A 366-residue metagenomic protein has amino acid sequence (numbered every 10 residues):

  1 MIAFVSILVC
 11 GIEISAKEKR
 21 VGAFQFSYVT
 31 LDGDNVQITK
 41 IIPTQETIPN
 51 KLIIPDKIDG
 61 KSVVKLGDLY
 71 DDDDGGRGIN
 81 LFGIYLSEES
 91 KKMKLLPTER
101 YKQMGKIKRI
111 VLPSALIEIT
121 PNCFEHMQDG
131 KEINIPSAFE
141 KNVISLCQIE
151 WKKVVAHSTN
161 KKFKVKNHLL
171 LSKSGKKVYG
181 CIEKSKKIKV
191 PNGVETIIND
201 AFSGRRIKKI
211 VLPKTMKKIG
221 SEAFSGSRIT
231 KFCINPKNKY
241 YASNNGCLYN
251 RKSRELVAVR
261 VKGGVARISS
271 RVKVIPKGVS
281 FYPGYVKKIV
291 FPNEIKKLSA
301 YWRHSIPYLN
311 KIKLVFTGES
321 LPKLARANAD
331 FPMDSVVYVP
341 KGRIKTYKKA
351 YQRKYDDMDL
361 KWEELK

Functional and structural regions predicted by a protein language model:
M1-V9: Bacterial N-terminal signal peptides
T30-V36, T47-V64, G76-E118, H126-V143 (+10 more regions): Structural signature of tandem-repeat unit edges
A350-L360: Helix-loop-beta element that forms the nucleotide-linked donor phosphate-binding surface in glycosyltransferases
